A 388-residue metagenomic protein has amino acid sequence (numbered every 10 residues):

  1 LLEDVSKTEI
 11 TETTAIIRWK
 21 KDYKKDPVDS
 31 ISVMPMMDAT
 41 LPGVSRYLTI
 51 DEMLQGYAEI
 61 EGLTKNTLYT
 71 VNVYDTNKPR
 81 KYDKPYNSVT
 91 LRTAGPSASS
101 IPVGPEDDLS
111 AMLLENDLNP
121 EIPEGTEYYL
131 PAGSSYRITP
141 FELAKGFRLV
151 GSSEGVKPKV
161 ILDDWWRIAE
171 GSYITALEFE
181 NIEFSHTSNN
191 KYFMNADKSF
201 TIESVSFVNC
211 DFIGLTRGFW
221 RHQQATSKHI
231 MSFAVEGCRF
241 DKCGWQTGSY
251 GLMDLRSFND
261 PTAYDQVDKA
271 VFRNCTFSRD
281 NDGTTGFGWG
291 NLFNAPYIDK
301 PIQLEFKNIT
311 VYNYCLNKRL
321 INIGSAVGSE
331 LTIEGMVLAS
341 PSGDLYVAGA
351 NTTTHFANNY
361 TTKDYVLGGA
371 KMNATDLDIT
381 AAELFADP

Functional and structural regions predicted by a protein language model:
L1, T76-A98: Extracellular fibronectin type III
I10-I16: Short coil/turn motif common to extracellular beta-sandwich-like domains
I16, K20-V44: Solvent-exposed loop/turn segments flanking beta-strands in beta-repeat/beta-sandwich domains
M53-E59: Short S/T/G- and acidic-enriched coil/turn segments that sit immediately N-terminal to beta-strands in beta-sandwich
I60-R80: Beta-strand-rich modules
T90-M112: Low-complexity, Pro/Ser/Thr- and charge-rich linker/hinge segments at domain boundaries
E106-S110, I122-F147, E154-D164: N-terminal extracellular ligand-recognition/capping segment immediately after the signal peptide
K145-P388: Extracellular beta-rich repeat passengers
